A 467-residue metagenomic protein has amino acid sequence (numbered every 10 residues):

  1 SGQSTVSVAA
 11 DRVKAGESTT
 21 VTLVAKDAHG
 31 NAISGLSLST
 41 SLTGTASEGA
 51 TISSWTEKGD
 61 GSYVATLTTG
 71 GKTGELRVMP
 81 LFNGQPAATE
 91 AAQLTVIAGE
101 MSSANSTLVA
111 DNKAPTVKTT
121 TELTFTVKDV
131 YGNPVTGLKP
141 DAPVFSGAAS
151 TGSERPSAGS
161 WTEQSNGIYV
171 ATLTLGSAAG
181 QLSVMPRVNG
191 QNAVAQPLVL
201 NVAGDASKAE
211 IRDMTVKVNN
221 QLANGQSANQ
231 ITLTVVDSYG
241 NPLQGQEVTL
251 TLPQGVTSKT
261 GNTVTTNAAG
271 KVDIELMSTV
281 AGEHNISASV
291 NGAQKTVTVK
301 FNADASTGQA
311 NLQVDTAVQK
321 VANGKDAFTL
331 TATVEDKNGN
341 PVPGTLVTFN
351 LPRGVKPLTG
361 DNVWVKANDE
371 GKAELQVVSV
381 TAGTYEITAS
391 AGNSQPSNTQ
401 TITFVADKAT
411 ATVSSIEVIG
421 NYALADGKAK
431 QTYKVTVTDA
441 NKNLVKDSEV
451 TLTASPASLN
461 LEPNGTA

Functional and structural regions predicted by a protein language model:
S1-A467: The feature marks long extracellular or luminal low-complexity segments
